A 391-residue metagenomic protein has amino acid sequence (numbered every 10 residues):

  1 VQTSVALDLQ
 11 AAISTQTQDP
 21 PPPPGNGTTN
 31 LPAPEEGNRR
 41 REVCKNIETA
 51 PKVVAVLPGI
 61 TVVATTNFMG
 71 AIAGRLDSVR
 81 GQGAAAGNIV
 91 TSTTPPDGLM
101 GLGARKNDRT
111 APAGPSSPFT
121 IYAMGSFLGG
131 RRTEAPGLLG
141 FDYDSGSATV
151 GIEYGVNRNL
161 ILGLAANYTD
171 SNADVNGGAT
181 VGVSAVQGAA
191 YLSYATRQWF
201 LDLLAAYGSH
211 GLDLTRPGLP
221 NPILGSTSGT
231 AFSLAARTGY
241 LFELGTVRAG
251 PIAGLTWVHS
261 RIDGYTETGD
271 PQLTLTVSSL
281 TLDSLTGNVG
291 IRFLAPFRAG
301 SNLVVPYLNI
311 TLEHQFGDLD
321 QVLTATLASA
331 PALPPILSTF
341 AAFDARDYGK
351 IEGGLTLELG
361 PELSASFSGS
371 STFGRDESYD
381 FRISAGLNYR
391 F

Functional and structural regions predicted by a protein language model:
V1-D144, A148: Outer-membrane translocation/initiation segment of Type V secreted surface proteins
V1-Q10, S14-Q16, P20-P34, S116-F391: Membrane translocator/pore-forming domains, dominated by Gram-negative outer-membrane beta-barrels
